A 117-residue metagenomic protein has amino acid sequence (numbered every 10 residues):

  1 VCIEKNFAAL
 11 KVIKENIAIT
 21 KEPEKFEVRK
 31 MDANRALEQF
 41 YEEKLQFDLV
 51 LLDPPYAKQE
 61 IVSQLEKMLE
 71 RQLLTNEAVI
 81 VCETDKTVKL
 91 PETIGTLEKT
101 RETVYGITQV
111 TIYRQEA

Functional and structural regions predicted by a protein language model:
V1-A117: Class I S-adenosyl-L-methionine-dependent methyltransferase catalytic core
